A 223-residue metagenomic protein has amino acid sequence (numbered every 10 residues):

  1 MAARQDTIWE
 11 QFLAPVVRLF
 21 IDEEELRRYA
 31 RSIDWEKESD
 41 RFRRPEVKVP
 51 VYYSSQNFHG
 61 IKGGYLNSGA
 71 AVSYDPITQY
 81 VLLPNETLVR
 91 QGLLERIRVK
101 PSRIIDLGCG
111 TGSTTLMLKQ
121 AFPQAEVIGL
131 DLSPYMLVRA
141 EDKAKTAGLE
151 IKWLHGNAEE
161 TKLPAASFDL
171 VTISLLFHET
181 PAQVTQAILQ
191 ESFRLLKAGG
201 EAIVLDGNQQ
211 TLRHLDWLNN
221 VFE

Functional and structural regions predicted by a protein language model:
M1-G63: N-terminal auxiliary segments of SAM/dcSAM-dependent transferases
P101-G110: Conserved class I S-adenosyl-L-methionine
T111-F122: Conserved SAM-binding loop of SAM-dependent methyltransferases across substrates and taxa, primarily the Class I
S133: Conserved SAM/SAH-binding beta-strand->alpha-helix loop
A147-E160: Conserved SAM-binding strand-loop segment of SAM-dependent methyltransferases
E159-V171: A short acidic, Gly/Pro-enriched loop at the edge of an enzyme's catalytic core that lines a small-molecule cofactor
Q186-A198: A short glycine-rich, Lys/Arg-flanked "PGG" loop and its adjoining helix->strand segment in the class I
I203-E223: C-terminal alpha-helical "lid/dimerization" subdomain adjacent to the S-adenosyl-L-methionine
